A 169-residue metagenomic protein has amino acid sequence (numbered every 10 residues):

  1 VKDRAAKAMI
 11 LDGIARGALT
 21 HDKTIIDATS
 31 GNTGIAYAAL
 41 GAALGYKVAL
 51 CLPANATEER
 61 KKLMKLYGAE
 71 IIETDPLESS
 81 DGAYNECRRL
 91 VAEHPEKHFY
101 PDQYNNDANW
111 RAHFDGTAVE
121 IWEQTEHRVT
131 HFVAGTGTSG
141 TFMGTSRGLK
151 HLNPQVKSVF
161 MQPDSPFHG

Functional and structural regions predicted by a protein language model:
V1-G169: PLP-dependent amino-acid enzyme catalytic core
